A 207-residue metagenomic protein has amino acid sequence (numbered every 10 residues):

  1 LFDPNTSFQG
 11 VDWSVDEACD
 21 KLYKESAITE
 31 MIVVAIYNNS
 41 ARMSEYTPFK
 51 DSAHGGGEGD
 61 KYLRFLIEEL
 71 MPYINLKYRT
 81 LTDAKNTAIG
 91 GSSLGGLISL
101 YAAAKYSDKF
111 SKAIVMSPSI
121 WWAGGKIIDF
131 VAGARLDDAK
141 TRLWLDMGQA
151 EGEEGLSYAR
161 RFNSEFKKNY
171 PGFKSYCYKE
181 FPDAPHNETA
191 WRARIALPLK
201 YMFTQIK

Functional and structural regions predicted by a protein language model:
L1-K207: Non-catalytic cap/lid and distal C-terminal segments of serine-dependent acyl enzymes
